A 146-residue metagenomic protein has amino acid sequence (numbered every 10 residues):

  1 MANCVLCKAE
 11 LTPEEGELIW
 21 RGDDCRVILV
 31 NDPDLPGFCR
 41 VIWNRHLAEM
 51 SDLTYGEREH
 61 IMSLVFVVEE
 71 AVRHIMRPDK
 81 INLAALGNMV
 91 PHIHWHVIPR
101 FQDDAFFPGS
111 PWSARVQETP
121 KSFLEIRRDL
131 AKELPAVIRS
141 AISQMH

Functional and structural regions predicted by a protein language model:
M1-H146: HIT superfamily nucleotide-processing domains
